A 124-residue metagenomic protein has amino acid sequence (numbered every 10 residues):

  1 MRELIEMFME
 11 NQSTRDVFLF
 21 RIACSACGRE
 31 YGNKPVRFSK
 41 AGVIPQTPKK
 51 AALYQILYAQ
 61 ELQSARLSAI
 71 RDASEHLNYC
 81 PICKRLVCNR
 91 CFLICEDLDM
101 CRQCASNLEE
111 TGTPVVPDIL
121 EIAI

Functional and structural regions predicted by a protein language model:
M1-G28: Long, acidic/serine-threonine-rich intrinsically disordered regions with weak helical/coil propensity that act as
R21-Q46: Short, well-structured hydrophobic secondary-structure segments
I22-C27, C80-C83, C101-C104: Short cysteine-rich clusters marking metal-coordination/redox-active sites
F38-Q60, D97-S106: Cysteine-rich micro-motifs
G42, T47-P48, Y79-N89: RING/U-box catalytic core of ubiquitin/SUMO E3 ligases
L57-H76: Intrinsically disordered, low-complexity acidic Ser/Thr-rich regulatory segments
A69-S74, C80-K84, C91-M100: Short linker/helix segments within small regulatory modules
F92-I124: Cys/His-rich, Zn2+-coordinating zinc-finger modules
